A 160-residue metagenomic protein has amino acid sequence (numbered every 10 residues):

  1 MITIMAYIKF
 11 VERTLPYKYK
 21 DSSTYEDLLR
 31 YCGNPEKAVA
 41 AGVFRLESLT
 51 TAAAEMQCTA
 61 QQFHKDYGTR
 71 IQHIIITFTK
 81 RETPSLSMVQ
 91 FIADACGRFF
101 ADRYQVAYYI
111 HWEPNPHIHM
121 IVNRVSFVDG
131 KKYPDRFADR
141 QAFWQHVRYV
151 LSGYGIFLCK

Functional and structural regions predicted by a protein language model:
M1-K160: N-terminal nicking endonuclease/strand-transfer module with a His-rich metal-binding environment and a catalytic Tyr
